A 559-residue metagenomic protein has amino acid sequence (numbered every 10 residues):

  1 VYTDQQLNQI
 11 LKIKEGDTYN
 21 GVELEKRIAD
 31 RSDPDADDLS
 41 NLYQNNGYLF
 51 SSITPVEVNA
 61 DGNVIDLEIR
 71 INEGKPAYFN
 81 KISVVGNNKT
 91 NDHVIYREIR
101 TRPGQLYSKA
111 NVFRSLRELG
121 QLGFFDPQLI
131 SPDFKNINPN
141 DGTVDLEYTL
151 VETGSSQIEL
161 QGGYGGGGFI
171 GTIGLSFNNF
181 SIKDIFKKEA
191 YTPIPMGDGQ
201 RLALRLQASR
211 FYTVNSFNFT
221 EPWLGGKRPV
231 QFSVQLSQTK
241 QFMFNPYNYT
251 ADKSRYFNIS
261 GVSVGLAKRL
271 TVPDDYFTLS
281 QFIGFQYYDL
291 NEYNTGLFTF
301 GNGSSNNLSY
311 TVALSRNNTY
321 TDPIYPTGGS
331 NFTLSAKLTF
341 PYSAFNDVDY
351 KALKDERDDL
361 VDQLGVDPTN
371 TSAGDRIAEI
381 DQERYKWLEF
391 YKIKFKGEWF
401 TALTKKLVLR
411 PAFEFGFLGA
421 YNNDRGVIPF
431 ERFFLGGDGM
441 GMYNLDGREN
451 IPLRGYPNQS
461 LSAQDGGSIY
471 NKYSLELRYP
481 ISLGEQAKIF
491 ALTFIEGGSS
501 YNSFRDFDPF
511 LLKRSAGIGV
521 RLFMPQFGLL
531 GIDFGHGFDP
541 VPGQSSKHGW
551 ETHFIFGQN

Functional and structural regions predicted by a protein language model:
V1-G168, I185-S216, E221, G374-D375 (+4 more regions): Periplasmic polypeptide-binding modules associated with outer-membrane biogenesis and secretion
D4-Q6, K12, S108-N331, L407 (+4 more regions): Gram-negative/organellar outer-membrane beta-barrel architecture
G47, L119, G123-L129, Y325 (+2 more regions): Long hydrophobic segments that form regular secondary structure
V56-N63, K135-N138, S237, S280-Y287 (+3 more regions): A glycine-rich phosphate-binding loop feature that marks nucleotide/adenosyl-phosphate handling sites
K89-D92, L116, G165-G168, N179 (+6 more regions): Active/binding-pocket-proximal capping segment
P139-N140, S156-Q157, G163-G165, G296-I481 (+4 more regions): C-terminal outer-membrane beta-barrel translocator/porin domains of Gram-negative envelope proteins and their
E476-G484, F507-D508, R521: Hydrophobic alpha-helical bundle architecture
F507-M524, L530: Strand-loop-strand
